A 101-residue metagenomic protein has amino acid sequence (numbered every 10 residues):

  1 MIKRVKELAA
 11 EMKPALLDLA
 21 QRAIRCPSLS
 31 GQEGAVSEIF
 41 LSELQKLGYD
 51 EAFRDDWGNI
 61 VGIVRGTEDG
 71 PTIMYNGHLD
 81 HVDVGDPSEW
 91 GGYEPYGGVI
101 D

Functional and structural regions predicted by a protein language model:
M1-R25, L29, G48: N-terminal hydrophobic or amphipathic helices/low-complexity stretches enriched in small/hydrophobic/Pro/Gly
I2-K3, L8-A10, I39-E43, F53-R54 (+1 more regions): A short linear-motif detector with a strong N-terminal bias
K6, P14, L19, D50 (+3 more regions): Homeobox/homeodomain signature
P14, A35-V36, Y75: Bulky hydrophobic/aromatic packing residues
D18-L19, E33, D80, D101: Acidic active-site catalytic centers that drive phospho-/nucleotidyl reactions and related ester hydrolyses
S28-P71, G92-G98: A non-catalytic alpha/beta surface segment that caps or lines the substrate-entry region of metallo-dependent hydrolase
G70-D101: Active-site metal-coordination/substrate-binding segment of hydrolases, especially metallo-dependent peptidases
